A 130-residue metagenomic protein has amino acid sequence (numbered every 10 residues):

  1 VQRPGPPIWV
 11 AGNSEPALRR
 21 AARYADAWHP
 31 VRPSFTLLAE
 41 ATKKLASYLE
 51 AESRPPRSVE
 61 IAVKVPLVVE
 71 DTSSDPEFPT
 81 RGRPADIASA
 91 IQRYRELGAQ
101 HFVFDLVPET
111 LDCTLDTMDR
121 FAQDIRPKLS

Functional and structural regions predicted by a protein language model:
V1-S130: Active-site-adjacent structural elements that line small-molecule/cofactor binding pockets in enzymes
